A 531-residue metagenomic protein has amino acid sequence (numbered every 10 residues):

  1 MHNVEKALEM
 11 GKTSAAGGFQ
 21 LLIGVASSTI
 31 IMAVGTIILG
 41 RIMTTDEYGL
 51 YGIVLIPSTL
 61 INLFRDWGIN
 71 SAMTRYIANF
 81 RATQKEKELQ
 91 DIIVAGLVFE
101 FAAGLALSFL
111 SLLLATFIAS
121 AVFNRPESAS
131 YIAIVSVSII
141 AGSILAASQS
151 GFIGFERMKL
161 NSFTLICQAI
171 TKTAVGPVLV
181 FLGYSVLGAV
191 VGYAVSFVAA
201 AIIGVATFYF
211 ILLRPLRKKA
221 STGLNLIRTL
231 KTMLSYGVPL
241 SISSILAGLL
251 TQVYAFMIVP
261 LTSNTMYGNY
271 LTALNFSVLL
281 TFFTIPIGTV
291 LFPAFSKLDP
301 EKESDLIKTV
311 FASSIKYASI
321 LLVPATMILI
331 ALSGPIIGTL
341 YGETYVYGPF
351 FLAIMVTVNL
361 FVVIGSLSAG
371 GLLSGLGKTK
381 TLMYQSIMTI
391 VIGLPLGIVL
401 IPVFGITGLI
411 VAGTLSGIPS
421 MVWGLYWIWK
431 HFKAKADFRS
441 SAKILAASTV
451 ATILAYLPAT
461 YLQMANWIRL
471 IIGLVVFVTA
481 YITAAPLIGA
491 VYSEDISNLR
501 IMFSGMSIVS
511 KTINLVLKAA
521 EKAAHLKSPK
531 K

Functional and structural regions predicted by a protein language model:
M1-M32, K87, D91-V94, F208 (+3 more regions): N-terminal membrane topogenesis motif
M1-S14, V186, G204-T251, V290 (+4 more regions): Interhelical loop/hinge segments that connect adjacent transmembrane helices in multipass membrane
T13-R75, S108-L112, S138-I139, T173 (+3 more regions): Signature of the first transmembrane helix
A16-A33, Q168, G192-A200, G204 (+6 more regions): Transmembrane helical elements of multi-pass membrane transporters/channels
W67-T83, I153-G154, L212-R217, A273 (+2 more regions): Helix-loop junctions and terminal segments of transmembrane helices in multi-pass membrane transport/translocation
A115-V135, N264-M266, L329-F361: Interfacial segments at transmembrane-helix termini and the short loops linking adjacent helices
A129, A133, F163-L213, I387-I392 (+3 more regions): Hydrophobic alpha-helical transmembrane segments
T389, R439-N498, G505-M506, N514 (+1 more regions): Transmembrane alpha-helical segments of multi-pass transport proteins
